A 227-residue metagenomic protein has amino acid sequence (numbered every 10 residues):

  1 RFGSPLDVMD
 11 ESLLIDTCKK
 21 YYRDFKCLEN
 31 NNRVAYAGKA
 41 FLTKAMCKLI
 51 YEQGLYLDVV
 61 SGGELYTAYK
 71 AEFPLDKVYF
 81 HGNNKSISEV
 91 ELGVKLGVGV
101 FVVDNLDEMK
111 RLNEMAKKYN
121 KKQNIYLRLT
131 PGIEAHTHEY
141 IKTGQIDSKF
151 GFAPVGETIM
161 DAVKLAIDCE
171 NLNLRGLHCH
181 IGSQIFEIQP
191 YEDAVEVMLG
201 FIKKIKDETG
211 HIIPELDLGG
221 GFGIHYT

Functional and structural regions predicted by a protein language model:
R1-N124, M160, K164, D168-C169 (+4 more regions): A charged N-terminal "starter" segment
Y36-G38, V59, G82, N105 (+3 more regions): A cross-domain feature marking catalytic cores of carbohydrate-active enzymes and several ubiquitous metabolic/repair
K122-E134: Glycine-rich, aromatic-flanked loop segments that form ligand/cofactor-binding clefts across common enzyme folds
G132-T227: Active-site loop/helix belt of alpha/beta enzymes
